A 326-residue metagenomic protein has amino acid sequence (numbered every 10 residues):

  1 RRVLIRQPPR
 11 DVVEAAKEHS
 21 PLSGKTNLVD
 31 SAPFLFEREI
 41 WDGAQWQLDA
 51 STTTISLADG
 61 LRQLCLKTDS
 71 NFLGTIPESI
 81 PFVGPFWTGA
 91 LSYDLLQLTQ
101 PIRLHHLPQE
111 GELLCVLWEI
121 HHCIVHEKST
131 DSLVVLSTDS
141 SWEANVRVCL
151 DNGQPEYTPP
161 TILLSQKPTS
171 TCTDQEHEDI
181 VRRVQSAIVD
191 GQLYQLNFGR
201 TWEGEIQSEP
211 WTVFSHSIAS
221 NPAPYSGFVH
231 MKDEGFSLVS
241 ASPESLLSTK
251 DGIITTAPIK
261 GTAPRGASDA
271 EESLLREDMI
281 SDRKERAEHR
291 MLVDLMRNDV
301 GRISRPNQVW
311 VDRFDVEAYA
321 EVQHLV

Functional and structural regions predicted by a protein language model:
R1-V326: Extended alpha-helical targeting/anchoring segments, especially N-terminal organellar/secretory targeting helices
